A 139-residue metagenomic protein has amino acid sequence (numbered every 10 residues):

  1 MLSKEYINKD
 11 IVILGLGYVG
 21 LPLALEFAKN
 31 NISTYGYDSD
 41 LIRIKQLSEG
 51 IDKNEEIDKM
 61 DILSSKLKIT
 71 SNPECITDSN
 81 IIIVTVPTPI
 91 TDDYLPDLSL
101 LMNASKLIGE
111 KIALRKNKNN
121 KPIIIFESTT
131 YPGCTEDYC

Functional and structural regions predicted by a protein language model:
L2-I51, E74: NAD(P)+-binding Rossmann beta1-loop-alpha1 motif at the extreme N-terminus of oxidoreductases
K4, S65-S79: Short acidic low-complexity segments
V12, Y35, K68, I123-I125: A structural signal for isolated positions on well-ordered beta-strands in alpha/beta enzyme cores
L25, K29, P73-T77, S99-E110: Amphipathic, non-transmembrane alpha-helical secondary structure
G50-I69: N-terminal glycine-rich dinucleotide-binding loop that anchors FAD/FMN and/or NAD(P) in oxidoreductases
T77-I81, N119-K121: Short acidic/histidine-rich motifs immediately flanking catalytic phosphotransfer sites in two-component signaling
I82-V84, F126: Redox-cofactor binding/interface segments in oxidoreductases and associated redox assembly factors
I90-C139: Rossmann-like NAD(P)(H) cofactor-binding subdomain of soluble oxidoreductases
